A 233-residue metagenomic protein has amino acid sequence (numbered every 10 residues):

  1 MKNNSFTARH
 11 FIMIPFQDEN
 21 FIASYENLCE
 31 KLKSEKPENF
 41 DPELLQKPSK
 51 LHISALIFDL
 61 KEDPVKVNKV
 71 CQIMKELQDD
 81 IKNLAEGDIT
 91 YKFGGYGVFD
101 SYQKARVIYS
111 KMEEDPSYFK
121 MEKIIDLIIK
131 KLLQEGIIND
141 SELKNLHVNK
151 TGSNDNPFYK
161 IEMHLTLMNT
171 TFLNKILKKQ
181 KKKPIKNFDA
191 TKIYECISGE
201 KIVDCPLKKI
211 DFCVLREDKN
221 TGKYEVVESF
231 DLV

Functional and structural regions predicted by a protein language model:
M1-V233: Histidine-dependent nucleotide/RNA phosphoesterase domain, centered on the 2H-phosphoesterase fold with its duplicated
